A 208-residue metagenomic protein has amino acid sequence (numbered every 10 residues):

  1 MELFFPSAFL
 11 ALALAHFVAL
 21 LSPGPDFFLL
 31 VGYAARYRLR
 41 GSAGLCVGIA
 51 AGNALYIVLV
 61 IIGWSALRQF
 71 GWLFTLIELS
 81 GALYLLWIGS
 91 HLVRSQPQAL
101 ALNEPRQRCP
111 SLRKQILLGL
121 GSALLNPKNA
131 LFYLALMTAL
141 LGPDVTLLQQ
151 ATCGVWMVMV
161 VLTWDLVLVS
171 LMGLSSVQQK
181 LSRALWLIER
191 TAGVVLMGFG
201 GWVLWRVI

Functional and structural regions predicted by a protein language model:
E2-T75, A135-C153, M157: Juxtamembrane transmembrane-helix termini in multi-pass membrane transport proteins
S7-A8, P110-Q115, P127: Juxtamembrane cytosolic amphipathic helices that cap and anchor the N-termini of specific transmembrane helices
L10-A15, L83-L86, L117-G121, T152 (+1 more regions): Short alpha-helical transmembrane interface motifs in multi-pass membrane proteins
F17, L21, A54, S90 (+3 more regions): Hydrophobic/aromatic residues within the transmembrane alpha-helices of Major Facilitator Superfamily
D26, G52-G63, L85-H91, A130 (+2 more regions): Alpha-helical transmembrane segments and their lipid-water interface positions in multi-pass membrane proteins
F70-L100, M157, V161-V167, Q179-I208: Selective transmembrane alpha-helices of multi-pass membrane proteins
V93-S122, G173, Q178-K180: Cytosolic-biased juxtamembrane loops and peripheral soluble domains of multi-pass membrane proteins
S122-A135, A192-L196: Core segments of transmembrane alpha-helices that mediate helix-helix packing or line hydrophobic substrate/ligand
